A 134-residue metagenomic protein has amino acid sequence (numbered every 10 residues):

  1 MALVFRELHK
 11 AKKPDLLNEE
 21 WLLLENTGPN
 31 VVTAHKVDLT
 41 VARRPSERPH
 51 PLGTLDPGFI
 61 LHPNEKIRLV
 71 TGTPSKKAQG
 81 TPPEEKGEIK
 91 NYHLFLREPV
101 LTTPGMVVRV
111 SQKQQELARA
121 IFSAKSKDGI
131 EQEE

Functional and structural regions predicted by a protein language model:
M1-T40, V100-T103, K125-E134: A structural motif detector for short, solvent-exposed N-terminal "entry" segments of globular domains
V4-R6, E19-L22, P49-L52, I89-Y92: Short amphipathic alpha-helical surface micro-motifs
R6-L8, A42-R44, Y92-L94: Short secondary-structure boundary micro-motifs
A11-L17, A42-S46, T81-G87: Short linear motifs at secondary-structure transitions and domain/linker junctions
P29-N30, A42-S46, P74-S75: Short, charged/polar surface micro-motifs in flexible loops or helix N-caps
H35-P45, V107-S111: Short conserved beta-strand and strand-loop elements enriched in small hydrophobics with frequent Asp/Gly
R44-P57: Short beta-strand and strand-turn-strand segments in soluble, beta-rich domains
G58-E134: Solvent-exposed beta-edge/loop recognition patches
